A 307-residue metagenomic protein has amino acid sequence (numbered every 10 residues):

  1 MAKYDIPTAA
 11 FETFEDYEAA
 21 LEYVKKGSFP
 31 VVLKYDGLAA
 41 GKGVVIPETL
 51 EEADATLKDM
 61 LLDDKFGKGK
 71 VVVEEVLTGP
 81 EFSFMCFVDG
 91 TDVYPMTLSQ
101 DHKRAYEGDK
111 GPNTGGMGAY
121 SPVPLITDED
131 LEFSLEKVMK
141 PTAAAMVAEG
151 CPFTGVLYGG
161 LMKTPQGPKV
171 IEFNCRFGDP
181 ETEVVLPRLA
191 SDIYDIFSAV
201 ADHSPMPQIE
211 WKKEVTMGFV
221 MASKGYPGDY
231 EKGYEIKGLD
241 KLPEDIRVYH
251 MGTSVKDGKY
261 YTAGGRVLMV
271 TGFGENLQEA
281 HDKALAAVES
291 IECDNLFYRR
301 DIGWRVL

Functional and structural regions predicted by a protein language model:
M1-G43: A conserved helix-loop-beta module that forms one wall/lid of the active-site cleft in ATP-utilizing catalytic domains
A19-E22, E52-A55, G228-D229, E275-D282: Short, conserved charged micro-motifs
K25, K58, K140, L285-E289: Solvent-exposed alpha-helix faces
G41-G43, M217, R266-M269: Short amphipathic alpha-helical segments
G43-T182: Internal nucleotide-binding/catalytic subdomain
Y106-G108, M206-Q208, T253-Y260: Short beta-strand/turn micro-motifs at beta-sheet edges
L135-L157, N174-D245, K256: Active-site "cap" helix and flanking loop/linker of ATP-utilizing ligase/carboxylase catalytic domains
T253-D257, T262-L307: Generic C-terminus detector
